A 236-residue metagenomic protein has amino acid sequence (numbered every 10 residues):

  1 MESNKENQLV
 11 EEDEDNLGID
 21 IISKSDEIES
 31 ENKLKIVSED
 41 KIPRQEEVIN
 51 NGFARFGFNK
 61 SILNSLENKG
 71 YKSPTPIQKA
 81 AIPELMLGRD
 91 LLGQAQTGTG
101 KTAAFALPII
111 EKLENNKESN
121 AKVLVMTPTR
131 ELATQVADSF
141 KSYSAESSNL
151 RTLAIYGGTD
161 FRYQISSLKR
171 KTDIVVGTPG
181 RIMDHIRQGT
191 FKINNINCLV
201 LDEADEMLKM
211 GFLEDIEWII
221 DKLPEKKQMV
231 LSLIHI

Functional and structural regions predicted by a protein language model:
M1-R89: N-terminal intrinsically disordered, low-complexity tails of helicases
I82-L87, A103-K117, K141-S142: Walker A/P-loop NTP-binding motif
L87-L92, N120-K122: Pre-Walker A (Motif I) flank of P-loop NTPase domains
D90-L92, C198, M229: Walker A (P-loop) ATP-phosphate-binding motif of ABC ATPase nucleotide-binding domains
A95-T99: The conserved Walker
E118-R187, C198: Conserved nucleic-acid-binding Ia/Ib motif block in the N-terminal RecA-like helicase ATPase lobe
G189-E225: SF2 helicase catalytic motif II
I234-I236: Conserved small/polar residues in nucleotide/adenosyl-binding loops
